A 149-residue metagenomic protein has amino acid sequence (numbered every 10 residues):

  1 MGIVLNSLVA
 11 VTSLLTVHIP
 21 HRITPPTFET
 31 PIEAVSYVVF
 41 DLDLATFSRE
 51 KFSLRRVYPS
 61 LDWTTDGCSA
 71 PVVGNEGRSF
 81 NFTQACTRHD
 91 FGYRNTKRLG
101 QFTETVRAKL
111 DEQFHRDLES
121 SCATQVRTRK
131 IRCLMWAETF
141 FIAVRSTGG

Functional and structural regions predicted by a protein language model:
G2-G149: Extended terminal accessory/targeting regions
